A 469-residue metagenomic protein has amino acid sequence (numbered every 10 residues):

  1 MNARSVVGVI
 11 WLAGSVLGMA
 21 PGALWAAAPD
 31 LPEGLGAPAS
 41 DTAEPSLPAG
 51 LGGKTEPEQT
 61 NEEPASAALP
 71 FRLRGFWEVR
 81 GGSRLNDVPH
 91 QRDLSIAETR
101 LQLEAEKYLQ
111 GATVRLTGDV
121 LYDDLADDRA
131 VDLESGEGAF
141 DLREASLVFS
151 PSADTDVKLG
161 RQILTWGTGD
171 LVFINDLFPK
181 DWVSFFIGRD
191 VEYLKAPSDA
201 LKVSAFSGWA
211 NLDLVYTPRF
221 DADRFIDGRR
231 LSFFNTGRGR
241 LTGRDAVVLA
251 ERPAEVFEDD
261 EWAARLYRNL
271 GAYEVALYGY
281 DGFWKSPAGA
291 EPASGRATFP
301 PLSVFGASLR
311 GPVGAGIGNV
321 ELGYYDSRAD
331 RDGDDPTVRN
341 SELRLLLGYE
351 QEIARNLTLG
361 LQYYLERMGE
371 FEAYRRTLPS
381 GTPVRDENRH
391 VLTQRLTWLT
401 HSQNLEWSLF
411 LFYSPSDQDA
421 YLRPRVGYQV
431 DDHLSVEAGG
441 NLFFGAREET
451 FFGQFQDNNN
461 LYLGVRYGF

Functional and structural regions predicted by a protein language model:
L24-D93, A97-R100, E104, Y108 (+3 more regions): N-terminal periplasmic/intermembrane-space "pro-region" immediately following the signal or transit peptide
V79-L85, L109-G111, V120-D124, I163-T165 (+11 more regions): Transmembrane beta-strands of outer-membrane beta-barrel pores
H90-A97, L133-A139, V191-Y193, A254-E258 (+5 more regions): Replace "Gram-negative outer membrane beta-barrel proteins" with "bacterial and organellar outer membrane beta-barrel
A97-L103, F140-A145, P197-L201, D260-A264 (+5 more regions): Hydrophobic, lipid-facing positions within transmembrane beta-strands of outer-membrane proteins
E106-F233, G271, G445: Outer membrane beta-barrel
Y108-G111, G282, R310-D332, P336-F412: Detector for outer-membrane/organellar transmembrane beta-barrel domains, recognizing the amphipathic beta-strand
G111-R115, D154-V157, W209-L212, A272-V275 (+4 more regions): Repeated loop/turn-to-beta-strand initiation elements of outer-membrane beta-barrel proteins
L442, F455-F469: Outer-membrane beta-barrel "beta-signal"
